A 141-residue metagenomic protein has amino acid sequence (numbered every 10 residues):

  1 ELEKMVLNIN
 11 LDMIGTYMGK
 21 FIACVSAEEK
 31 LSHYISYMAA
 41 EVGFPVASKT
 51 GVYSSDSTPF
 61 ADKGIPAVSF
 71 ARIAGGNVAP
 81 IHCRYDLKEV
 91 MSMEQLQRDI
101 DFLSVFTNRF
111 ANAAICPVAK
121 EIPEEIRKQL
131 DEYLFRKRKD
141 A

Functional and structural regions predicted by a protein language model:
E1-A74, V78-A79: Metal-dependent peptidase/peptidase-like ectodomains
N77-A141: His/Asp/Glu-rich mid-to-C-terminal helical/loop segments that flank catalytic regions of hydrolases
